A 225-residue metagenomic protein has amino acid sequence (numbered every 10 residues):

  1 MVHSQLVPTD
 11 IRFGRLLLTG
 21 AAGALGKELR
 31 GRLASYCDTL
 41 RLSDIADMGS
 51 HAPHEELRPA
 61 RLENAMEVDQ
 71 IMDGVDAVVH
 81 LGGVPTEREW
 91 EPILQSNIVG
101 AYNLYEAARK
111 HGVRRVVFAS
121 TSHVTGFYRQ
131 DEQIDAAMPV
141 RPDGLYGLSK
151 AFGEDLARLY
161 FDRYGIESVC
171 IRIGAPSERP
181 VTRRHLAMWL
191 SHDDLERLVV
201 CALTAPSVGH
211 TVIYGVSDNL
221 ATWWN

Functional and structural regions predicted by a protein language model:
P8, F13-Y36: N-terminal Rossmann NAD(P)H-binding glycine-rich loop of SDR-like oxidoreductase domains
T19, S43, V78-L81, V116-S122 (+1 more regions): SDR active-site strand-loop-helix element
Y36-G49: Conserved glycine-rich Rossmann-like NAD(P)H-binding loop of the short-chain dehydrogenase/reductase
G49, E55-S96: NAD(P)H-binding glycine-rich loop region in Rossmannoid oxidoreductase-like domains and their noncatalytic homologs
E63, P92-N103, H111, S122 (+3 more regions): Glycine-rich NAD(P)-binding loop of the Rossmann-fold in SDR/ketoreductase-type enzymes
Q95, R129-S168: Catalytic helix-loop patch of NAD(P)-dependent Rossmann-fold dehydrogenases
N103-R141: Conserved Rossmann-fold NAD(P)-dependent oxidoreductase catalytic core, especially the SDR/UDP-sugar
R172-R179, W189-T211, D218: Alpha-helical substrate-binding/gating segment
